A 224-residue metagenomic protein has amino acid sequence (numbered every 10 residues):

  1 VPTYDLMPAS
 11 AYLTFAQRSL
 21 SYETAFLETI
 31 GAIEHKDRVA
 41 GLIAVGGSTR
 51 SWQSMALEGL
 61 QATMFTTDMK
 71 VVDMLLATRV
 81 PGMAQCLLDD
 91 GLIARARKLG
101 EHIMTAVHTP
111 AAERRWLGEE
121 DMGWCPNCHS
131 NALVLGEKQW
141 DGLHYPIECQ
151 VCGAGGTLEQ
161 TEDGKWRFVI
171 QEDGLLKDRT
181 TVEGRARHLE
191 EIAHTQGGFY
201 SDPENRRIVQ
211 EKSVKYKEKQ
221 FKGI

Functional and structural regions predicted by a protein language model:
V1-T67: Helix-loop-strand module that forms the ligand-binding subsite of alpha/beta enzymes
F65-E172, R185-I224: Glycine-rich phosphate/pyrophosphate-binding loop and the adjoining helix
